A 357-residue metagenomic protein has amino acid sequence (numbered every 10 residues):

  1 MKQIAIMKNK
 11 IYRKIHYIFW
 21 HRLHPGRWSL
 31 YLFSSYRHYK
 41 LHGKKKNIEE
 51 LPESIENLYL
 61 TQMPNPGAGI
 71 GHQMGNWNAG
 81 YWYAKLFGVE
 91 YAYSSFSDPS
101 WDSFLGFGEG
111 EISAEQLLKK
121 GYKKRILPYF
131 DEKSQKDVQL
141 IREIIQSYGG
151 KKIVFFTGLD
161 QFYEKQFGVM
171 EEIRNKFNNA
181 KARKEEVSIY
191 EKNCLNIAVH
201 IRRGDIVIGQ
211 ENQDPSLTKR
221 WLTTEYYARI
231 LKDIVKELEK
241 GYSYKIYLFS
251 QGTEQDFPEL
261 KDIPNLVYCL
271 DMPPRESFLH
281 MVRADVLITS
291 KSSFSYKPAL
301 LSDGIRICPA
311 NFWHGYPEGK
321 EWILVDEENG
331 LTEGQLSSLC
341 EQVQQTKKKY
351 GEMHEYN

Functional and structural regions predicted by a protein language model:
M1-Q3: Soluble, non-transmembrane catalytic domains of enzymes that act on hydrophobic metabolites at membranes
I11-W20, R27-Y59, P99-Y242, L339-N357: Secretory-pathway luminal glycosyltransferase catalytic domains
L60-T61, E90-F96, A198-H200, Y247-F249 (+2 more regions): A structural signal for short, well-ordered beta-strand segments and their strand-loop junctions that often border
N65-G75: A short, glycine/small-residue-rich beta-strand->loop->alpha-helix junction that serves as a flexible
G67-A68, F96-W101, L159-F162, R202-I206 (+5 more regions): Short, solvent-exposed loop/turn segments at secondary-structure junctions
I70, V235-A310, G315-Y316, E321-V325: Donor-binding and catalytic core of enzymes assembling or modifying cell-surface/extracellular glycoconjugates
M74-L86, Y227-V235: Histidine-anchored nucleotide/phosphate-binding helix
F312-N357: Pan-eukaryotic secretory-pathway lumenal catalytic ectodomains of glycan-active enzymes
